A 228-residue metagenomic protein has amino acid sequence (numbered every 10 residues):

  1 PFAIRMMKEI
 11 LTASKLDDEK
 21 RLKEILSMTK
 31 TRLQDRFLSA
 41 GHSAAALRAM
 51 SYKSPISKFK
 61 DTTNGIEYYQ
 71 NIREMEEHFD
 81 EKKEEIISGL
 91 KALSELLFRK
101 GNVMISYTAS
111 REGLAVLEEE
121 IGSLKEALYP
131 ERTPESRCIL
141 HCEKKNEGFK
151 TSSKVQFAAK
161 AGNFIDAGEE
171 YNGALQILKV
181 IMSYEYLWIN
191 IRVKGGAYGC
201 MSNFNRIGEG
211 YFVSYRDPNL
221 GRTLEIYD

Functional and structural regions predicted by a protein language model:
P1, N102, S106, R111 (+1 more regions): His/Glu-based metal-binding/catalytic segments typifying zinc-dependent metallopeptidases
P1-G41, G122-R132, L187, S202-D228: M16/insulysin-pitrilysin zinc metalloprotease superfamily fold
F2-M6, D17-M28, E67, E81 (+10 more regions): Generic recognition of stable, solvent-exposed alpha-helical segments in well-folded globular domains
M6-T12, A45-K53, S57, L175-I181 (+1 more regions): Short, hydrophobic/amphipathic alpha-helical patches that form generic packing surfaces within helical domains
E19-E24, L38-A49, K60-T63, I105-Y107 (+2 more regions): Short coil/turn segments at secondary-structure boundaries
L26-S27, T31, L38, H42 (+2 more regions): N-terminal accessory segments that position/regulate proteins before the catalytic core
L33-K100: Scaffold signal of the M16-like zinc-metallopeptidase fold and its non-catalytic homologs
N71-E77, G101-M104, Y171-A174, G208-S214: Glycine- and acidic
